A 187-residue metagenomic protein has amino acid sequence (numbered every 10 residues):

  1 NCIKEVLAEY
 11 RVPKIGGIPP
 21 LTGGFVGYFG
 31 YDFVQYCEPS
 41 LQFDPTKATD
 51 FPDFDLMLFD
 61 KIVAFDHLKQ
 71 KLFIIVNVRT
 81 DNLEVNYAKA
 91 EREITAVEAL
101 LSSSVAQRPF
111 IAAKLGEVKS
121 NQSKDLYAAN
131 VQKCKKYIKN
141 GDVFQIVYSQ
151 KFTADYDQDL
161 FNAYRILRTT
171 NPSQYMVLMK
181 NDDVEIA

Functional and structural regions predicted by a protein language model:
N1-A187: Extended alpha-helical targeting/anchoring segments, especially N-terminal organellar/secretory targeting helices
